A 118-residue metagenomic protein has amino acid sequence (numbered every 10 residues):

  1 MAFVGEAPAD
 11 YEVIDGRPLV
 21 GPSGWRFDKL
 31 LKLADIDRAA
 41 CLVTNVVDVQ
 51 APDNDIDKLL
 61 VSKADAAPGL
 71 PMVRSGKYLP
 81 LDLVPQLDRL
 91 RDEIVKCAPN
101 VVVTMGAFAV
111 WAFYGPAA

Functional and structural regions predicted by a protein language model:
M1-A118: A polyanion-binding, active-site-adjacent surface
